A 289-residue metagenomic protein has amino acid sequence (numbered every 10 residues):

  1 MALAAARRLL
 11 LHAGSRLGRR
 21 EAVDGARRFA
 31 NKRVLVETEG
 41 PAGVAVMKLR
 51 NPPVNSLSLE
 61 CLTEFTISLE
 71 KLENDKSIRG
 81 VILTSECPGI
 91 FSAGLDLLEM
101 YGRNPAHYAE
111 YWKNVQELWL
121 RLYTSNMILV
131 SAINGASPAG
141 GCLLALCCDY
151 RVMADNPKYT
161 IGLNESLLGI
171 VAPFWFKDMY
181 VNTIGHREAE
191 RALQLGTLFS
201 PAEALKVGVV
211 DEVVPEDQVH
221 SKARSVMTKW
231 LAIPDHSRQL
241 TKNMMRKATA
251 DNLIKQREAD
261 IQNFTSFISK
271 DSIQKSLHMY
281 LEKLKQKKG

Functional and structural regions predicted by a protein language model:
A2-A26, M244, A248-D251, K255-G289: Intrinsically disordered, low-complexity segments enriched in small/flexible residues
A2-T84, L120: Conserved CoA-thioester-binding segment of acyl-CoA-metabolizing enzymes
S77, S85-L120: Glycine- (often His-adjacent) and acidic-residue-rich active-site loop that binds/positions the CoA thioester
A132, P138-A192, K222, V226: CoA-thioester-processing core
Y150-V152, R191, L195-T197, E203 (+2 more regions): Well-ordered beta-strand positions
V152-Y159, V210-E258, K283-G289: C-terminal long alpha-helix characteristic of the crotonase
